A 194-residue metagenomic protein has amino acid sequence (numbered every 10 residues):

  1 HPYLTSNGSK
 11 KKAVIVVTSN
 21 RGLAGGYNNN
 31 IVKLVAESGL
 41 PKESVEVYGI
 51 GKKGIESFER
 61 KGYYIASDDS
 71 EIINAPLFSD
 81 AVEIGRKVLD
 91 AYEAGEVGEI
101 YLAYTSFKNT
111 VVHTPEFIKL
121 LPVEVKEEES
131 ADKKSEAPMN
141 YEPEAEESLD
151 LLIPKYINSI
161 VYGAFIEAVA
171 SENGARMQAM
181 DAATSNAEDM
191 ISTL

Functional and structural regions predicted by a protein language model:
H1-L194: C-terminal beta-strand-loop-alpha-helix "lid" module of Rossmann-like NAD(P)-dependent dehydrogenases
